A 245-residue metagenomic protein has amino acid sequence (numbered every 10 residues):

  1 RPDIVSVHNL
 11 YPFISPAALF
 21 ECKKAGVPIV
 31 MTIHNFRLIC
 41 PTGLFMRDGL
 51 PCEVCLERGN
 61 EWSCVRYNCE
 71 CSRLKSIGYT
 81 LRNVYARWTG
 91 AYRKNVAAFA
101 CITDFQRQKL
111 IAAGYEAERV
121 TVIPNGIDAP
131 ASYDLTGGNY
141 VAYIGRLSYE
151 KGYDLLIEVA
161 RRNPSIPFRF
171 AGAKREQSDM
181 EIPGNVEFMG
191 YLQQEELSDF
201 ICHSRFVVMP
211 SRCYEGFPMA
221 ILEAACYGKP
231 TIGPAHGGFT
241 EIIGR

Functional and structural regions predicted by a protein language model:
K24, R37, C52-A98: Membrane-proximal helix-turn-helix segments that form the acceptor-binding/catalytic region of lipid-linked
A100, D134-K151, I157-R161, R169: Conserved donor-binding/catalytic core segment of Leloir-type glycosyltransferases
F105, G126: Carbohydrate-associated surface elements
I144, I166-M180: Glycosyltransferase donor-sugar binding loop
S178-S198: Nucleotide-activated donor-binding/catalytic signature segment of Leloir-type glycosyltransferases, i.e., the conserved
S198, I221-C226, T240-E241: Short alpha-helical segment that forms part of, or immediately flanks, the ligand-binding pocket in carbohydrate-active
C202-G216, K229: Acidic donor-binding loop of glycosyltransferase active sites
I221, P230-G233: Short hydrophobic beta-strand element within catalytic cores of glycosyltransferases and related nucleotide-activated
